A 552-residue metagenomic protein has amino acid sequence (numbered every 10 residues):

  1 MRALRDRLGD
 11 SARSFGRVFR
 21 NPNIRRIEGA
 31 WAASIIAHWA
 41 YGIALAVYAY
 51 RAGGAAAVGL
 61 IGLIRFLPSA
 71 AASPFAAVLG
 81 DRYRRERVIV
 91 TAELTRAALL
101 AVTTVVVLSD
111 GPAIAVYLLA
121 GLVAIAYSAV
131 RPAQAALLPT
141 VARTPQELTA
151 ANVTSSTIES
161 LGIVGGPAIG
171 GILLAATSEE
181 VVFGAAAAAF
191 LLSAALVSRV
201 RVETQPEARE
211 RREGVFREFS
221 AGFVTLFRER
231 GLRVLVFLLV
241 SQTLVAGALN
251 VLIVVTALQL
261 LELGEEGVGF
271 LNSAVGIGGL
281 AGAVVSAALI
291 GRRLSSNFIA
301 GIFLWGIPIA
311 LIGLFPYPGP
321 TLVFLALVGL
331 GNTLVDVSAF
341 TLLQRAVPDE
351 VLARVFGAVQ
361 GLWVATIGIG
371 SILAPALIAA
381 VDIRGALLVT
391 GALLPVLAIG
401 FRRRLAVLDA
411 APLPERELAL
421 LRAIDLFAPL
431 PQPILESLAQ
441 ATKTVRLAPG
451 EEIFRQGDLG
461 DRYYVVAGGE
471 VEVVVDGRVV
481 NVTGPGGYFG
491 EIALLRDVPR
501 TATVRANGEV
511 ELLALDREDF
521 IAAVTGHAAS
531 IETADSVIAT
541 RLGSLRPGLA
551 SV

Functional and structural regions predicted by a protein language model:
M1-A406: Alpha-helical transmembrane-bundle signature of multi-pass membrane transport and export proteins
L148, L352, L435, F520-V524 (+1 more regions): A generic structural signal for short hydrophobic patches within well-formed alpha-helices
A186, A386, G486, V504 (+1 more regions): Residue-level signature of catalytic and energy-coupling elements of molecular machines, predominantly ATP/GTP-dependent
L239, Q360, V510, E518-D519: Alpha-helix/helix-capping structural signal
G357, P395-F427, G543, S551-V552: Membrane-interfacial segments at transmembrane helix termini in multi-pass membrane proteins
L418-A493, R500-A502, E518, A522 (+1 more regions): Regulatory nucleotide-sensing modules
L495-E518, A529: Ligand-binding loop in jelly-roll beta-barrel domains
N507, S536-V552: Polybasic "coupling" helices that flank or enter modular domains
